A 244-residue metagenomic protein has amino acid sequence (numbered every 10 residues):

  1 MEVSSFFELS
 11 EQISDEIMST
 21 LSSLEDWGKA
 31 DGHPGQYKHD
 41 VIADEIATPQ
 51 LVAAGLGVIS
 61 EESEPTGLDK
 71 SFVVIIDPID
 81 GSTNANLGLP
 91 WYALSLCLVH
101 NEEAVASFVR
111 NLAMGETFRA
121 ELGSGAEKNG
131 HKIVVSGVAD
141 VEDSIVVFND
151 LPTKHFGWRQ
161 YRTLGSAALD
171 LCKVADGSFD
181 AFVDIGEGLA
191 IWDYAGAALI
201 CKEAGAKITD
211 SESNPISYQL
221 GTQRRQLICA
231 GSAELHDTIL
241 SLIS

Functional and structural regions predicted by a protein language model:
M1-I79: N-terminal subdomain of lithium-sensitive/metallo-dependent phosphomonoesterases centered on the IMPase/IPPase/PAP
D40, G81-S82, V174, C201: Buried hydrophobic positions in well-ordered alpha/beta secondary-structure cores of metabolic enzymes
V58-E61, I76, A85, T163-G165 (+1 more regions): General beta-strand structural signal in soluble alpha/beta enzymes
P65-D69, N86-L89, H100-E102, R119 (+2 more regions): Solvent-exposed alpha-helices and their adjacent loops that cap or buttress functional pockets in soluble metabolic
K70-G123: DPxDG-like acidic metal-binding loop motif
E102, N129-H131: Residue-level detection of beta-strand-connecting loop/turn positions
I133-S244: An extended, acidic
